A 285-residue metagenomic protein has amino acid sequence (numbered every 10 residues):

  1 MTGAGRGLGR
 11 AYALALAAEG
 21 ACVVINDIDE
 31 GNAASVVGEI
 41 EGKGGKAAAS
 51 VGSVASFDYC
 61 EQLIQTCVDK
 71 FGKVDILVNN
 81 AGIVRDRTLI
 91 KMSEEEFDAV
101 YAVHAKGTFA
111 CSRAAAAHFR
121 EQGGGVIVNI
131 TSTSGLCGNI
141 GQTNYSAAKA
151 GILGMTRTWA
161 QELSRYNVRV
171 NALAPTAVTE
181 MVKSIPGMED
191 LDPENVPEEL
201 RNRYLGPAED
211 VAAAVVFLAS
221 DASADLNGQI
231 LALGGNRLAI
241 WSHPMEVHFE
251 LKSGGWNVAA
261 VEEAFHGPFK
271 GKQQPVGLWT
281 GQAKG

Functional and structural regions predicted by a protein language model:
M1-V24: Canonical Rossmann dinucleotide-binding motif of NAD(H)/NADP(H)-dependent dehydrogenases/reductases, specifically
E19-S35: Conserved glycine-rich Rossmann-like NAD(P)H-binding loop of the short-chain dehydrogenase/reductase
E30-G31, V51-Q62, E94: The beta1-alpha1 cofactor-binding region of Rossmann-like NAD(H)/NADP(H)-dependent oxidoreductases
T88-L89, S93-D98: Substrate-binding pocket helix/loop in short-chain dehydrogenase/reductase
S112, A148, T156: Active-site helix of classical SDR
S132: Residue(s) in the substrate-gating loop at a strand-loop-helix junction that position the organic substrate next
E194-G285: C-terminal helical subdomain
